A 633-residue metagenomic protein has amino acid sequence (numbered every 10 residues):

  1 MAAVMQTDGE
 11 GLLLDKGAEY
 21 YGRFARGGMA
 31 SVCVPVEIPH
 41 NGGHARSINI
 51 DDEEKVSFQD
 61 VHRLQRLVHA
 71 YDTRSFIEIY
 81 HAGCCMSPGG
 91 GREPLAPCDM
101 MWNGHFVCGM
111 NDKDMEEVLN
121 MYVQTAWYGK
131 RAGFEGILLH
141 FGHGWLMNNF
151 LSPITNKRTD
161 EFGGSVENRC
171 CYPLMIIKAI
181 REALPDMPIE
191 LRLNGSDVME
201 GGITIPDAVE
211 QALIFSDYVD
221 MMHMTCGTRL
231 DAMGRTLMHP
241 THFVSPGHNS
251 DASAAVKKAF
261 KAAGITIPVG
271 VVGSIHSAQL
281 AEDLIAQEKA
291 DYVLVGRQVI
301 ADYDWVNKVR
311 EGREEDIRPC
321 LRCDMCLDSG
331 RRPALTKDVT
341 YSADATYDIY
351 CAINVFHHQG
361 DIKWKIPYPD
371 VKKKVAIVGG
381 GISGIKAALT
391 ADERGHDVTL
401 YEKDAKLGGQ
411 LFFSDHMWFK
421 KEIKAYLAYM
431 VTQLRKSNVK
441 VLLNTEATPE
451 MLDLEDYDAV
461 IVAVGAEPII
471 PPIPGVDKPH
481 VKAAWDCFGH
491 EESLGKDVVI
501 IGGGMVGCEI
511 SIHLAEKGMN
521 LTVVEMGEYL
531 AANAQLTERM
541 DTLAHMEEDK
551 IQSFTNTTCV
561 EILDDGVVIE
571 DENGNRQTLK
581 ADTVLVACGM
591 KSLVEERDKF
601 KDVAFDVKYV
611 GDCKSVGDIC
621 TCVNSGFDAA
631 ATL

Functional and structural regions predicted by a protein language model:
M1-V378, I382, K386-E393, K406 (+1 more regions): Flavin-dependent oxidoreductase catalytic cores
G9, G42, M147, M199 (+11 more regions): Glycine/Thr-rich phosphate-binding loops of Rossmann-like dinucleotide-binding domains
S75, I189, V269, V398 (+3 more regions): Hydrophobic anchor at the start of a short beta-strand that flanks the dinucleotide cofactor-binding loop
D302-K308, I510-M519, V523, C622-L633: Internal hydrophobic alpha-helix adjacent to the cofactor/substrate pocket in enzyme cavities
I377-N444, I469, G503-D541, E547 (+2 more regions): Beta1-alpha1 glycine-rich phosphate/pyrophosphate-binding loop at the start of Rossmann-like nucleotide-binding domains
K424-I470, V476-K496, E516-K599: A Rossmann-like FAD-binding core segment of flavoenzymes
Y529, A534-Q535, V610-L633: A conserved FAD-binding loop/helix module that cradles the flavin
K591-K608, S615-G617: FAD-binding beta-loop-beta segment adjacent to the flavin cofactor pocket
